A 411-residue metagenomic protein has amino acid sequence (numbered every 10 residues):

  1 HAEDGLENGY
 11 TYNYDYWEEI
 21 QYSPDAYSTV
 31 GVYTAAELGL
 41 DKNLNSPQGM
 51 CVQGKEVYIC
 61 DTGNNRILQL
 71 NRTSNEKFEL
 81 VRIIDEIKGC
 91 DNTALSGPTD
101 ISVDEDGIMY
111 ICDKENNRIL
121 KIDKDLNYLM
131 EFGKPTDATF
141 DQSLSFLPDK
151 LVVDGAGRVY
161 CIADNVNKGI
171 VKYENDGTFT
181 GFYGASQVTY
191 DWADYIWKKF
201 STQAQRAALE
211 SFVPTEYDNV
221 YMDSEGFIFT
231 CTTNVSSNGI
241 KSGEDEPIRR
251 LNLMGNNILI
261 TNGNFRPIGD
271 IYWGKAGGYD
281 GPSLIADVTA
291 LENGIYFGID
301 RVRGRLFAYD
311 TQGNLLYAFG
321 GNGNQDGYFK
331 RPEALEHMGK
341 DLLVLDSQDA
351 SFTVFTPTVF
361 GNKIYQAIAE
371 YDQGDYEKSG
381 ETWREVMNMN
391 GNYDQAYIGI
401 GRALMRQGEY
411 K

Functional and structural regions predicted by a protein language model:
A2-E377, E381-R406, Y410: Eukaryotic scaffold repeat domains enriched in small/polar residues
